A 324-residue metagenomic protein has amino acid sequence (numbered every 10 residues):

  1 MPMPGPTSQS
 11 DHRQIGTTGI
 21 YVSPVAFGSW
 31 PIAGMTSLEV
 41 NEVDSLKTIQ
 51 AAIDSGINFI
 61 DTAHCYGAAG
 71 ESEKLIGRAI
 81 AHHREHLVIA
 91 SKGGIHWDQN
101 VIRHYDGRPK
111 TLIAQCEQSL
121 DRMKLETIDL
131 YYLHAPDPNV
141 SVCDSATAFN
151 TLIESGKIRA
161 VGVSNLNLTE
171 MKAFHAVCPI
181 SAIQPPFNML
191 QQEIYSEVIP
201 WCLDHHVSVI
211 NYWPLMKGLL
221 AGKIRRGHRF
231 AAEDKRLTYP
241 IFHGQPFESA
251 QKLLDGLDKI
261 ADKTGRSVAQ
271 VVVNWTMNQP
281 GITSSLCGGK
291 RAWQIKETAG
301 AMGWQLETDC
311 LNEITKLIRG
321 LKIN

Functional and structural regions predicted by a protein language model:
M1-L87: N-terminal binding-site loop/beta-alpha segment at the start of enzyme catalytic domains that lines or forms
P4, P136-I323: Beta/alpha (TIM)-barrel catalytic core signal, keyed to glycine-rich beta->alpha loops juxtaposed to Asp/Glu that bind
F27-S29, T62, S91, L130-L133 (+4 more regions): Conserved beta-strand positions
P31-V43, Q99-I113: Active-site mouth loops of central-metabolism enzymes
S45, I49, S72, P109-L112 (+3 more regions): Aromatic/hydrophobic pocket-lining residues that form the small-molecule binding cavity in soluble enzyme cores
H82-G107, H134: Structural motif corresponding to the early beta-alpha repeats
T111-Y132: CE4/NodB-like, metal-dependent polysaccharide N-deacetylase domain that modifies extracellular/periplasmic N-acetylated
